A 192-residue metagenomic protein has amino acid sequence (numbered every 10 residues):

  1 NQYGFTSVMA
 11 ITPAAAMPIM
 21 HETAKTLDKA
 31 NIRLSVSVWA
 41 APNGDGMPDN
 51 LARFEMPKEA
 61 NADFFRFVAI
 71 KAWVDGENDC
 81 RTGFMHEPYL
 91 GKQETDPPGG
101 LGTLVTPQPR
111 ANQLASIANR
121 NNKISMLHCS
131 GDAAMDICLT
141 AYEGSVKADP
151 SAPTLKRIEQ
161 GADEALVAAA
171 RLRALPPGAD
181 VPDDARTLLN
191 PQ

Functional and structural regions predicted by a protein language model:
Y3-S7: Short acidic/polar active-site loop segments enriched in Thr and Asp
T12, M126-S130, K156-A162: Catalytic beta/alpha-barrel core
A14-A133, T140, A169-A185: Metal-coordinating catalytic core of metallo-dependent amide/deamination hydrolases
Y142, V146: Conserved C-terminal portion of the radical SAM core fold that forms the substrate/S-adenosylmethionine-binding
K147-Q192: C-terminal active-site-proximal or functional interface alpha/beta core segments in diverse enzymes
